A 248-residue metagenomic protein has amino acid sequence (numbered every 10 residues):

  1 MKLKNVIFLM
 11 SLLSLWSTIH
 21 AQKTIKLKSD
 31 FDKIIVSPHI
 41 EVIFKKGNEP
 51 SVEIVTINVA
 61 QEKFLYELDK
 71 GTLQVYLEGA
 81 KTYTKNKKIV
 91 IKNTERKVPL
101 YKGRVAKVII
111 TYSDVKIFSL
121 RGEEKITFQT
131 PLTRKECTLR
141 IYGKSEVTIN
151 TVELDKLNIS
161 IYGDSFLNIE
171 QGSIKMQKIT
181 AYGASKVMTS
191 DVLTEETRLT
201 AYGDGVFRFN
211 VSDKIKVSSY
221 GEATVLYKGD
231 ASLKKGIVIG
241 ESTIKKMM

Functional and structural regions predicted by a protein language model:
M1-K26: Bacterial Sec-dependent N-terminal signal peptides
L13-I19, V147, L167, V187 (+1 more regions): Serine/proline-rich low-complexity intrinsically disordered segments, especially terminal tails, linkers
Q22-S37, E41-R121, K125-R140, T151-S160 (+2 more regions): Acidic (Asp/Glu) and glycine-rich low-complexity loops/linkers that are typically intrinsically disordered
I40, A60-E62, S145, S165 (+1 more regions): Short acidic/polar mixed-charge low-complexity motifs
R121, K125-F128, V147-I149, L167-I169 (+1 more regions): Beta-strand-rich extracellular passenger or scaffold domains
L167-M248: Short, surface-exposed interaction patches in beta-rich subdomains that mediate adhesion/assembly near membranes
